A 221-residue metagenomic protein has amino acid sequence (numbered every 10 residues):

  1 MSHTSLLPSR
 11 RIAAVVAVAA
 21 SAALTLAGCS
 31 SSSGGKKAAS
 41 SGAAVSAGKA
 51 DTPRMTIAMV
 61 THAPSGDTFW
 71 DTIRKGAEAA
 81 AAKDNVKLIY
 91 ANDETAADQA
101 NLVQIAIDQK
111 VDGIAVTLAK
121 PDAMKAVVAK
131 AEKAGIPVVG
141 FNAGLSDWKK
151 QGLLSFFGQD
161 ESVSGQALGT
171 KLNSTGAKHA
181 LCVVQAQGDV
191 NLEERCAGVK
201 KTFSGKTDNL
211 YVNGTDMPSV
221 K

Functional and structural regions predicted by a protein language model:
S2-A14, A22-T25, C29-K221: A residue-level marker of the well-folded mature domains of exported/periplasmic proteins
